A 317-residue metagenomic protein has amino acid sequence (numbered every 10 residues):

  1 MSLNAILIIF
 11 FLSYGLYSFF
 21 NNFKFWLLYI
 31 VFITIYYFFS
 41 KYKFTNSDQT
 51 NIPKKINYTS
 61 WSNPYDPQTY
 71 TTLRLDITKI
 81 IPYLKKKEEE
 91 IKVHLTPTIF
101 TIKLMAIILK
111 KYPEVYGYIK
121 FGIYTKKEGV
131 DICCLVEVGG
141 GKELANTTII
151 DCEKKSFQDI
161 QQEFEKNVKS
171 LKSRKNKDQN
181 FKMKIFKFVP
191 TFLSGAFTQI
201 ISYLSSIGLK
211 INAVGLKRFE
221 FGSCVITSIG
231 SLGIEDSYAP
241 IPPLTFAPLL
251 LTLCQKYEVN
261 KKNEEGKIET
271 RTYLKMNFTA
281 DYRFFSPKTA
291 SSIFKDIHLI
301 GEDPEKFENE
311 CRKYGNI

Functional and structural regions predicted by a protein language model:
S2-I317: C-terminal catalytic/motor cores of large multi-domain enzyme assemblies
